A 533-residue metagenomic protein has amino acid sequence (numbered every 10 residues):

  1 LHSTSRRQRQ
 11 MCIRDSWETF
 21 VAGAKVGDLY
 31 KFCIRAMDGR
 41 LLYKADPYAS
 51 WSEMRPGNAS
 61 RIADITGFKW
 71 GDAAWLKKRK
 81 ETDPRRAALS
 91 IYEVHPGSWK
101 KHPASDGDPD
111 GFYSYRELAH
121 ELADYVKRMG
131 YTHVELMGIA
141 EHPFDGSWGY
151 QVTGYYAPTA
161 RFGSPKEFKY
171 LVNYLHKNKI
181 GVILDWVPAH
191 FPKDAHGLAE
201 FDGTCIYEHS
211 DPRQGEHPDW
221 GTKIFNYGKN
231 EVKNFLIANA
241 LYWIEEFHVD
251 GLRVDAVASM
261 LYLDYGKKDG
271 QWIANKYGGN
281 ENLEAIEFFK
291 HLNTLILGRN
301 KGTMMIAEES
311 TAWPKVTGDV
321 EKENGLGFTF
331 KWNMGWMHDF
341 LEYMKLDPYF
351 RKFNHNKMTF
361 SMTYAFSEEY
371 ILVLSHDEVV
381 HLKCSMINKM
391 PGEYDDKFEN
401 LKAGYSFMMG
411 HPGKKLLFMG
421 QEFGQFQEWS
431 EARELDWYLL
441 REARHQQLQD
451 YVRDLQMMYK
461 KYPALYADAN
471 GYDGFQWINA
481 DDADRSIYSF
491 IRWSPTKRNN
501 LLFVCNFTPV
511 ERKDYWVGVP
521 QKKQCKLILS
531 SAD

Functional and structural regions predicted by a protein language model:
H2-R9, I13: Single conserved hydrophobic/aromatic residue that forms the stacking wall/gate of nucleotide- or nucleobase-binding
R14, F20-E93, S98-D106, F112 (+1 more regions): The feature marks proteins involved in alpha-glucan
R14-G27, S98-G181, N230-F235, E281-F289 (+3 more regions): Aromatic- and glycine-enriched glycan-recognition loops and surfaces that form the carbohydrate-binding subsites
F32, V94, V126, L136 (+12 more regions): Conserved, mostly hydrophobic/aromatic
Y48-A49, E135-D145, W186-A195, D255-D264 (+3 more regions): Short, solvent-exposed turn/loop segments enriched in Gly/Ser/Thr/Pro and often Arg
P56, R61, H248-D250, Y265-E431 (+1 more regions): Conserved alpha/beta catalytic core and glycan-binding cleft of carbohydrate-active enzymes
S90, A104-G111, A140-N178, P192-E231 (+4 more regions): Aromatic- and acidic-residue-enriched carbohydrate-binding clefts of CAZyme catalytic domains
A443-L465: Catalytic cores of secreted or luminal carbohydrate-active enzymes
